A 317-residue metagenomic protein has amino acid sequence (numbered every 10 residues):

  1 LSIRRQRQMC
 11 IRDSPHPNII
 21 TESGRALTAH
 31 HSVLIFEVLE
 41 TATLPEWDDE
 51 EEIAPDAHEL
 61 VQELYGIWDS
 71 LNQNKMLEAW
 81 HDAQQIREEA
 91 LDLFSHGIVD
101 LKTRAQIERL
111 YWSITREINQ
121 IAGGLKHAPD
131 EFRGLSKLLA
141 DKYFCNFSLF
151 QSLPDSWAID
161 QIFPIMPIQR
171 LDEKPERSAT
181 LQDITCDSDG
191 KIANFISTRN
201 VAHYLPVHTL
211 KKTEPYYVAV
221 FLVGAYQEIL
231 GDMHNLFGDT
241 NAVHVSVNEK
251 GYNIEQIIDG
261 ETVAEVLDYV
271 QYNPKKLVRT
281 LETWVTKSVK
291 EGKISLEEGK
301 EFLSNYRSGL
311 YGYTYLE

Functional and structural regions predicted by a protein language model:
L1-I11: Single conserved hydrophobic/aromatic residue that forms the stacking wall/gate of nucleotide- or nucleobase-binding
H16-E317: Charged (often Lys/Glu-rich) extended helix/loop segments that serve as interaction or gating elements
